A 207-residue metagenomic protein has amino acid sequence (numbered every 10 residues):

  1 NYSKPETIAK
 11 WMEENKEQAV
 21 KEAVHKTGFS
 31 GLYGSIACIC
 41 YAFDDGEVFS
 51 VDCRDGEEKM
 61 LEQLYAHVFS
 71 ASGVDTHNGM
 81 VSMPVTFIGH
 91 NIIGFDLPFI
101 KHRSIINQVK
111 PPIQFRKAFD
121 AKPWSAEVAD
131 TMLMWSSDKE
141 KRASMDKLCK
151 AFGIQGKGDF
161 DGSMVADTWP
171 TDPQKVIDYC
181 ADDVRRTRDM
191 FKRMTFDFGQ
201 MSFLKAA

Functional and structural regions predicted by a protein language model:
N1-H102: Conserved non-catalytic scaffold segment of RNase H-like nuclease domains
G34-G46, V51, G79-D178, D182-A207: Metal-dependent phosphoesterase core characteristic of DEDDh/y 3'-5' exonuclease domains
